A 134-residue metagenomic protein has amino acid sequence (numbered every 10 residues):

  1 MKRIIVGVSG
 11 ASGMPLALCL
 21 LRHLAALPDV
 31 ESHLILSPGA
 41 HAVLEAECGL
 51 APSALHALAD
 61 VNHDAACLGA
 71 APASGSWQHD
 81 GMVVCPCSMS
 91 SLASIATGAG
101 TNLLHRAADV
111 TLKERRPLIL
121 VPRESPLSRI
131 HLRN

Functional and structural regions predicted by a protein language model:
M1-I119, R123-N134: A cross-family phosphate/adenosyl-ligand binding-site feature
